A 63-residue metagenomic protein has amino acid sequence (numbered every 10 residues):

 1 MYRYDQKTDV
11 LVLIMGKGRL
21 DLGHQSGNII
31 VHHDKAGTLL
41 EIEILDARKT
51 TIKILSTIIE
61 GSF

Functional and structural regions predicted by a protein language model:
M1-F63: Small, basic N-terminal interaction modules of short regulatory proteins
